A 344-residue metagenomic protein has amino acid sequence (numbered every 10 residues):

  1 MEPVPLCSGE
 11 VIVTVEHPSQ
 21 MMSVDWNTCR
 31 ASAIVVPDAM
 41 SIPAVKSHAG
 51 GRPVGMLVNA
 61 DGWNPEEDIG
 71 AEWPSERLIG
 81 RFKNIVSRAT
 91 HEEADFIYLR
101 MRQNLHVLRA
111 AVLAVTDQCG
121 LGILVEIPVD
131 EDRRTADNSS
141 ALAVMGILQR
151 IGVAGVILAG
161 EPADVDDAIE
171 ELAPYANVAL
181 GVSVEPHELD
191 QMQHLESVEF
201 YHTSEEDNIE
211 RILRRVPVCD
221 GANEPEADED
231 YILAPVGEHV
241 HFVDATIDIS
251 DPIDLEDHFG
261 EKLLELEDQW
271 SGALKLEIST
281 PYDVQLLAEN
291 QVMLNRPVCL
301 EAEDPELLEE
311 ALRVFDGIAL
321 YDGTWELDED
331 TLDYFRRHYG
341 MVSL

Functional and structural regions predicted by a protein language model:
M1-L344: Domain-level signal for soluble alpha/beta catalytic cores
